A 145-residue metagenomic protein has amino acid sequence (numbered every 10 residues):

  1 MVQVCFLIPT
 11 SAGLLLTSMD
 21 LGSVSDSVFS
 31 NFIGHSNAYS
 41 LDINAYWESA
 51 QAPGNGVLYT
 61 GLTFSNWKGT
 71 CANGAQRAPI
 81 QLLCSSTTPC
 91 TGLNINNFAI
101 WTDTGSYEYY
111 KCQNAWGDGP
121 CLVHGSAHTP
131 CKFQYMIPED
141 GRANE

Functional and structural regions predicted by a protein language model:
M1-E145: Extracellular/periplasmic carbohydrate-active domains that bind, remodel, or depolymerize complex polysaccharides
